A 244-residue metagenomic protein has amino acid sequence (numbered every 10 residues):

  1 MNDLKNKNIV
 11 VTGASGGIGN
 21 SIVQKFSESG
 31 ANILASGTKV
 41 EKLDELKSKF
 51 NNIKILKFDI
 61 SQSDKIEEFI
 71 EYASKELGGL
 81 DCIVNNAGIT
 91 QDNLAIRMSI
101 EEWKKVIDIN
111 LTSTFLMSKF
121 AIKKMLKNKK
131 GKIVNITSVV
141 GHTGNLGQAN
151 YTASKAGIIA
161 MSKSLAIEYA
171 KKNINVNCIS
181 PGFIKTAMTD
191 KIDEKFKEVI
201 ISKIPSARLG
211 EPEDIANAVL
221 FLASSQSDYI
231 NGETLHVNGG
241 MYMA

Functional and structural regions predicted by a protein language model:
S15-G16: Conserved glycine-rich cofactor-binding loop
V84, A170, N175, I230-G232 (+1 more regions): Short, small/polar-rich loop/turn modules that mediate ligand/substrate recognition or access, typified
L94-A95, E102-I107, T189, I200: Substrate-binding pocket helix/loop in short-chain dehydrogenase/reductase
S118, S154, S162: Active-site helix of classical SDR
I122, K130, R208-M243: C-terminal substrate-recognition "lid" of short-chain dehydrogenase/reductases
K123, I167-K171, D228: Alpha-helical segment proximal to the catalytic Tyr-Lys
S138: Residue(s) in the substrate-gating loop at a strand-loop-helix junction that position the organic substrate next
